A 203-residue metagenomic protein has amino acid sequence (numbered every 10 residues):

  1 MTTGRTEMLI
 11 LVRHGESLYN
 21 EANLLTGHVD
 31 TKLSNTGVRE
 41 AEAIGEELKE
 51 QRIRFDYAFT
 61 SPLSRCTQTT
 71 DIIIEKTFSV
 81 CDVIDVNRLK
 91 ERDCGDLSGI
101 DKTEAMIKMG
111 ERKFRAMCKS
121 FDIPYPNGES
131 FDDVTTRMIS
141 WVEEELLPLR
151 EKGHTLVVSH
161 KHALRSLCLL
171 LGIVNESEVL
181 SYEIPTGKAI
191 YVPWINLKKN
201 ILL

Functional and structural regions predicted by a protein language model:
T3-G4, A43-K113, G172-V174, Y191: Phosphate-coordination/substrate-recognition cap region in phosphate-metabolizing enzymes
G4-I10: Extreme N-terminal starter segment of soluble prokaryotic enzymes
L9, E151-S159: Generic beta-sheet signal
I10, E16-Q68, P124-S140: Loop-to-helix element that buttresses phosphate recognition and phosphoryl-transfer chemistry
Q51-R54, E145-G153: Glycine-rich phosphate-binding loop signature in dinucleotide/nucleotide-binding domains
R112-G128: Extended, charge-rich low-complexity interaction segments
K161-S166, K188: GST superfamily/GST-like fold recognition
V174-N200: Domain-level recognition of soluble alpha/beta enzyme cores, biased toward histidine phosphatases/phosphomutases
